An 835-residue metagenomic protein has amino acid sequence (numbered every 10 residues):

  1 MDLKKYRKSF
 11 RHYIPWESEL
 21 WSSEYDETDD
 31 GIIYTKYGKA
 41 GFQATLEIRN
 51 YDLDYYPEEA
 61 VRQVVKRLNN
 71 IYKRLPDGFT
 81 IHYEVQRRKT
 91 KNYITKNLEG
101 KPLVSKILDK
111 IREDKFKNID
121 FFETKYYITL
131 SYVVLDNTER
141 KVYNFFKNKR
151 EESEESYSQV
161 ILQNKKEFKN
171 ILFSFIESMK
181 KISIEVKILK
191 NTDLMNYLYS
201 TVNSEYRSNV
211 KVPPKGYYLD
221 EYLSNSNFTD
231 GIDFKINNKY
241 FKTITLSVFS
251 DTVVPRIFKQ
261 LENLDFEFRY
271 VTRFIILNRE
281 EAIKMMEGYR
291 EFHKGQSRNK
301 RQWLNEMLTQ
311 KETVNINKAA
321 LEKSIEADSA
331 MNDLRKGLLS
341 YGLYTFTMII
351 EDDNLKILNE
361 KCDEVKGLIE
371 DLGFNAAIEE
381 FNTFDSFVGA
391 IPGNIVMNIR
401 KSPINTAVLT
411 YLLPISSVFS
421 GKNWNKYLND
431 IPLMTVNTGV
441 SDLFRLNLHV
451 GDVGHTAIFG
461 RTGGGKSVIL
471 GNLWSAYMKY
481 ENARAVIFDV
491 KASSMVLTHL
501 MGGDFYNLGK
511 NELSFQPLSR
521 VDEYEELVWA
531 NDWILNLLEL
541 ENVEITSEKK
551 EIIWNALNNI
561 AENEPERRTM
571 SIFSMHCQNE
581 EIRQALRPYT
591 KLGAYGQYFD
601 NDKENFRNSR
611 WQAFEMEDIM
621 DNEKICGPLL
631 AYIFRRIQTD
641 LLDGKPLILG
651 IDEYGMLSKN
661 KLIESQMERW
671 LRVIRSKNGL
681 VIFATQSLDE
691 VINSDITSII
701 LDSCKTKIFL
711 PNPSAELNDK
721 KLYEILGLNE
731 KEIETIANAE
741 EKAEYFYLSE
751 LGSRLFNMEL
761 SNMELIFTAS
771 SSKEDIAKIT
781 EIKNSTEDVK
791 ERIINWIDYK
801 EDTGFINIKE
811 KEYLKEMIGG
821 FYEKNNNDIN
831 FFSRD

Functional and structural regions predicted by a protein language model:
M1-S417: Extended, folded cores of ATP/NTP-driven motor/assembly subunits in large transport and secretion machines
Y51, E58-R74, E262, E281-G288 (+11 more regions): P-loop NTPase motor domains
I458: Hydrophobic anchor at the beta1->P-loop junction of P-loop NTPases
R461: P-loop (Walker A) phosphate-binding loop of NTP-binding proteins
K466: Conserved lysine of the Walker
I469: Hydrophobic positions on the alpha1 helix immediately C-terminal to the Walker A/P-loop
S475-V486, M501, L641: Post-Walker A helix-loop "phosphate-sensing" segment adjacent to the P-loop in P-loop NTPases
G502-N507, I696-L710: A short helix-turn-beta junction within AAA+ P-loop NTPase domains corresponding to the substrate/partner-engaging
